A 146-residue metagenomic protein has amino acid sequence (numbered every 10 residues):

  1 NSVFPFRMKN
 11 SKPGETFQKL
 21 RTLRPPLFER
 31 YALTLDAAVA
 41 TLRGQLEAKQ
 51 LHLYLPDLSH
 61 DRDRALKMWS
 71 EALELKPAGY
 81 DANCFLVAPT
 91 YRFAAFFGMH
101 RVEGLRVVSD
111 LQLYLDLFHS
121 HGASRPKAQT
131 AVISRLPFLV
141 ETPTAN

Functional and structural regions predicted by a protein language model:
N1-V87: Short gly/ser-rich loop at a beta-strand->alpha-helix junction or flexible surface loop bordering the NTP-binding
L58, R64-N146: C-terminal regulatory/effector modules of DNA-binding transcriptional regulators
